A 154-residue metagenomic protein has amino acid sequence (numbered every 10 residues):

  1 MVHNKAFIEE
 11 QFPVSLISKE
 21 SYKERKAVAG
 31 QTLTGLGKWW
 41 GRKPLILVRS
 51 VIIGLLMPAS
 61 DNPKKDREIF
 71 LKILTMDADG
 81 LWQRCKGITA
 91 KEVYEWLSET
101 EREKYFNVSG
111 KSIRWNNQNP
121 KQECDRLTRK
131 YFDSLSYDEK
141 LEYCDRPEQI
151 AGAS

Functional and structural regions predicted by a protein language model:
M1-S154: S-adenosyl-L-methionine-dependent nucleic acid methyltransferase catalytic domains
